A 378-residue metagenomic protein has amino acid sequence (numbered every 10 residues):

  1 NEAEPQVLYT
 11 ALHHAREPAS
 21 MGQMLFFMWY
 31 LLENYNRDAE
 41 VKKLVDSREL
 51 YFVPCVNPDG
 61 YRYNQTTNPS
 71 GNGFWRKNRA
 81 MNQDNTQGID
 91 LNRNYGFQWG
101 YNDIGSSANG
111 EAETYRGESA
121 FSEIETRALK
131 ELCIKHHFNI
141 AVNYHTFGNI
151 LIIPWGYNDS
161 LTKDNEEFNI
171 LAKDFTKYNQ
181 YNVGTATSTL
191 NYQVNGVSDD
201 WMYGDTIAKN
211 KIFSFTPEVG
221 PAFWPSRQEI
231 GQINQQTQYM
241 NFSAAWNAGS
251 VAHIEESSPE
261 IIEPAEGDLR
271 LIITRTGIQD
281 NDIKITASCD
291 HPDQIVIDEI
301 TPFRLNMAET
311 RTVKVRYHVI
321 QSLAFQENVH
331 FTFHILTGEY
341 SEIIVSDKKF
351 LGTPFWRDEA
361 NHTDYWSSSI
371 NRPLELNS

Functional and structural regions predicted by a protein language model:
N1-R79, L129: Active-site-adjacent structural elements in enzyme catalytic domains
T67-E266: Metallocarboxypeptidase
E263-Q279: Short beta-strand elements of extracellular/lumenal beta-sandwich folds
E266, D280, T310, A324-H330: Extracellular Ig-like/FN3 beta-sandwich strand-entry sites
T274-Q294, H334-I335: Short acidic, flexible loop segments centered on an aromatic residue
Q294-A324: Intrinsically disordered, low-complexity Pro/Gly/Ser/Thr-rich segments with frequent PxxP/GP/PP motifs and embedded
H318-T353: Terminal connector regions
F355-S378: Extracellular glycan-recognition surfaces and repeat-rich motifs
